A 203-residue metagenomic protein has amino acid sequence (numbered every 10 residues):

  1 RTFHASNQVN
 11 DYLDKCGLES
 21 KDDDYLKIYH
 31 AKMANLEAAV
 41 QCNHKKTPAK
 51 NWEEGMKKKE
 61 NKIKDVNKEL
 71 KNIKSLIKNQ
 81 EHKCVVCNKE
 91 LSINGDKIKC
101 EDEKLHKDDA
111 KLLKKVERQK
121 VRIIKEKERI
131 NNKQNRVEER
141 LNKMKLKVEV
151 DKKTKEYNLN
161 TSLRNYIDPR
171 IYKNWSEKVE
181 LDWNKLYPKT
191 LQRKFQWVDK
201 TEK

Functional and structural regions predicted by a protein language model:
R1-K203: Positively charged, phosphate-engaging catalytic surfaces used for nucleic-acid and nucleotide handling
